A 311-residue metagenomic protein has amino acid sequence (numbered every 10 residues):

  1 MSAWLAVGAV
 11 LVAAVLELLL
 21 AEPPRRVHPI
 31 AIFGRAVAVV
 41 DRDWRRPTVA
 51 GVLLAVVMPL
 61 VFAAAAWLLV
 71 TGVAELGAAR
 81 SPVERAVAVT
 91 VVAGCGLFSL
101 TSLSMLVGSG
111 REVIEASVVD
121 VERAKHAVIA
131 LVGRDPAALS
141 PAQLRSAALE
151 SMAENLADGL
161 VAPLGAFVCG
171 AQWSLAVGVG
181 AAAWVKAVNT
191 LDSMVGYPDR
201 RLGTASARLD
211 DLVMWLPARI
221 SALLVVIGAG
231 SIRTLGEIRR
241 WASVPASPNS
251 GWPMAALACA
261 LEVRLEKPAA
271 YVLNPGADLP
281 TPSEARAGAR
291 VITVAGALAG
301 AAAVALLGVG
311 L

Functional and structural regions predicted by a protein language model:
M1-W184, V188-L191, G196-L311: Hydrophobic alpha-helical transmembrane segments
